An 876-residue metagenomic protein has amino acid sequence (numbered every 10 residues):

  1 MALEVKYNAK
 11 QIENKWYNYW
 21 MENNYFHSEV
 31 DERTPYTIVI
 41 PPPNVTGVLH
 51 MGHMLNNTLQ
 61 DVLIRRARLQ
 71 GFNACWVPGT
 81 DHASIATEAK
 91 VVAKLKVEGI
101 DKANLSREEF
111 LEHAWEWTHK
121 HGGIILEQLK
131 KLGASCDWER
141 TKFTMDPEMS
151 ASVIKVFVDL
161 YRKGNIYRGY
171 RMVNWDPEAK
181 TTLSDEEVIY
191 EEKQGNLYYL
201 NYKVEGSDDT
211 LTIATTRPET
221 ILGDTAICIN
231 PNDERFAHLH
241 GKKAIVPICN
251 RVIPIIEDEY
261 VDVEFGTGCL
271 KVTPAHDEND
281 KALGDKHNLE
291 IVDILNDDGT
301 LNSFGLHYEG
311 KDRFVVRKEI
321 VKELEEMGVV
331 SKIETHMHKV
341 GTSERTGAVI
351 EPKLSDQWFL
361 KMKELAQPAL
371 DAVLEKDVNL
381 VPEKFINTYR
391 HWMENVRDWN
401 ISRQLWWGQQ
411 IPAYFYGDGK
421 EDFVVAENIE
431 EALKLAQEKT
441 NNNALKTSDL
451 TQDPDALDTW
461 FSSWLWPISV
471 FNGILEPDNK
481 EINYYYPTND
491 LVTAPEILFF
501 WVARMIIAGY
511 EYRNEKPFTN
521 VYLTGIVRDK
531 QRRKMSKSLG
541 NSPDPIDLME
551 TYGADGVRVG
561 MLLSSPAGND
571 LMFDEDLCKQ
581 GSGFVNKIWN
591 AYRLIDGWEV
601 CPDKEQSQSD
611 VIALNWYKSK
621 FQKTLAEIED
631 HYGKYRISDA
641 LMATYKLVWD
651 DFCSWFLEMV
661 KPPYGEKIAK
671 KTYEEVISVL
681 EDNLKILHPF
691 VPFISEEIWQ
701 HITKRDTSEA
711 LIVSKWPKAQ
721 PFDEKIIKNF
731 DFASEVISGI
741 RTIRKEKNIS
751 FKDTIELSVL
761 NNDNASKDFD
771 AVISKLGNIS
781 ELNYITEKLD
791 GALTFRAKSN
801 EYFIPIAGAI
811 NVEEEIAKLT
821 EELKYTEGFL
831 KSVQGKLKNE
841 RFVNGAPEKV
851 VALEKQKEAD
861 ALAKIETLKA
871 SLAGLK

Functional and structural regions predicted by a protein language model:
M1-M51, A74, S331, E344 (+1 more regions): Non-catalytic terminal extensions that flank enzyme cores
K15, E22-N23, V92-T210, I221 (+10 more regions): Residue patterns forming the tRNA-binding/recognition surfaces of aminoacyl-tRNA synthetases and related DALR
E29-V91, T144, V153, I213-T215 (+5 more regions): N-terminal catalytic cores of NTP/NDP-binding nucleotidyl/phosphoryl-transfer enzymes
T58-C75, E278-L283, H287-N288, V321-L324 (+2 more regions): Metal-dependent nuclease catalytic cores in nucleic-acid-processing enzymes, especially RNase H-like/related
D81, V173, P177, S184-I189 (+7 more regions): Acidic, turn-prone loop/beta-hairpin segments
D208-V272, E278-A282: Protease-associated
E259-V261, H287-G299, L405-G408, A413-Y416 (+1 more regions): Alpha-helical recognition segments enriched in aromatics with Gly/Pro capping that present substrate-recognition
K579, H701-K876: C-terminal low-complexity, glycine/proline- and small-hydrophobic-enriched intrinsically disordered tails that act as
